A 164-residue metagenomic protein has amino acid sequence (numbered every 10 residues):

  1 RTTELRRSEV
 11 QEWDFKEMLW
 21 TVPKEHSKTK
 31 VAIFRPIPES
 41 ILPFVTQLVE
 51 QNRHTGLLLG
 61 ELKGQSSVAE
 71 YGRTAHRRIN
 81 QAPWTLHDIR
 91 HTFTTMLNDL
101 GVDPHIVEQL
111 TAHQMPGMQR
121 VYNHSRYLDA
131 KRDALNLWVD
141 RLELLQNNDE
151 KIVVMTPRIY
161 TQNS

Functional and structural regions predicted by a protein language model:
R1-E4, D88-Q114: C-terminal catalytic core of tyrosine-transesterase DNA break-rejoin enzymes
T2-Q47, G117: Conserved tyrosine-mediated DNA breakage-rejoining catalytic core shared by Y-recombinases
D14, E50, H54, R77 (+4 more regions): Residue-level marker of structural boundaries
E17, H26, P36-P83, F93 (+1 more regions): Active-site/catalytic core of tyrosine-dependent DNA strand-transfer enzymes
T21, L58, D88, V121: Conserved beta-strand positions that form and line the central face of beta-propeller blades
V22-K30, L42, L100, P104 (+1 more regions): Catalytic-site neighborhood detector that most strongly recognizes the C-terminal catalytic loop/helix of tyrosine
I37, G72, T94-L97, V107 (+2 more regions): Hydrophobic, well-ordered secondary-structure elements that form the walls of internal hydrophobic environments
I152-Q162: Short hydrophobic short-linear motifs embedded in intrinsically disordered terminal tails or helical linkers
